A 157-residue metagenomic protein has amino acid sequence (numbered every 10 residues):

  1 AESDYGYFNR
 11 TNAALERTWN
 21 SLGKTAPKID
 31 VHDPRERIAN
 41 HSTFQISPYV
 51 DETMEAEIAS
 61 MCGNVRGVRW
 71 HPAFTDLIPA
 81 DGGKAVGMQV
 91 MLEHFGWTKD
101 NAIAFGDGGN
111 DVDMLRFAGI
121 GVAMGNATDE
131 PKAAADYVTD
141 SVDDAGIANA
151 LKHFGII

Functional and structural regions predicted by a protein language model:
A1-F105, G109, M114: Conserved acidic, metal-coordinating active-site core of Asp-based, Mg2+-dependent phosphoryl-transfer enzymes
A13-E16, V138-D140, G155: Short low-complexity, flexible loop/linker segments enriched in glycine and/or proline with clustered acidic
C62-N64, G119-I120, I156: Short, solvent-exposed amphipathic alpha-helical segments in soluble enzyme and RNA/protein-processing domains
H71-T75, N126-D129, D143-I147: Short, acidic/turn-prone active-site loops that include or flank metal/cofactor- and phosphate-binding residues
L77-D81, K132-V138, A148-L151: Short, charged, surface-exposed secondary-structure boundary motifs
G87-V90, G146, A150: Well-ordered alpha-helical segments embedded in enzymatic catalytic cores
M88, T98-V142: Acidic, Mg2+-coordinating phosphoryl-transfer loop and its flanking beta/alpha structural elements, shared across
L92-F95, L151-I157: Short, hydrophobic alpha-helical segments
